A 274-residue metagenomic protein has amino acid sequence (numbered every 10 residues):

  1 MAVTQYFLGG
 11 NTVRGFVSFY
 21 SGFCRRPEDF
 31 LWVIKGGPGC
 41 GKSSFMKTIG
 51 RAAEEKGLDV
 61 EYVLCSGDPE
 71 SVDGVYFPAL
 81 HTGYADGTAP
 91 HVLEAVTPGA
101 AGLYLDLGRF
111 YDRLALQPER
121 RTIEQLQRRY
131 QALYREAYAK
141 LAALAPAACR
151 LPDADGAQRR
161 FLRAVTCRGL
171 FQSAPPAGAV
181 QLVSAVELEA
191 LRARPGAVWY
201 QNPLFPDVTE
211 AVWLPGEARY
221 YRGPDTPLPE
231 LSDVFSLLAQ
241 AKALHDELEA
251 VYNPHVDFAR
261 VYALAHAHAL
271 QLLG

Functional and structural regions predicted by a protein language model:
M1-F23, C149-G178: N-terminal pre-Walker A segment at the start of P-loop NTPase domains
A2-G15, G50-A115, T122, P195-A239 (+1 more regions): Conserved nucleotide-sensing/catalytic segment adjacent to the nucleotide-binding pocket in NTP-handling enzymes
W32-I34, Q181: Hydrophobic anchor at the beta1->P-loop junction of P-loop NTPases
G37-P38: The conserved Walker
G41: Conserved glycine(s) of the Walker
F45: Hydrophobic positions on the alpha1 helix immediately C-terminal to the Walker A/P-loop
T122-T166, E230, V234-L272: An accessory alpha-helical subdomain
D155-P203, R260, Q271: Positively charged, amphipathic N-terminal segments that serve as targeting/anchoring signals
